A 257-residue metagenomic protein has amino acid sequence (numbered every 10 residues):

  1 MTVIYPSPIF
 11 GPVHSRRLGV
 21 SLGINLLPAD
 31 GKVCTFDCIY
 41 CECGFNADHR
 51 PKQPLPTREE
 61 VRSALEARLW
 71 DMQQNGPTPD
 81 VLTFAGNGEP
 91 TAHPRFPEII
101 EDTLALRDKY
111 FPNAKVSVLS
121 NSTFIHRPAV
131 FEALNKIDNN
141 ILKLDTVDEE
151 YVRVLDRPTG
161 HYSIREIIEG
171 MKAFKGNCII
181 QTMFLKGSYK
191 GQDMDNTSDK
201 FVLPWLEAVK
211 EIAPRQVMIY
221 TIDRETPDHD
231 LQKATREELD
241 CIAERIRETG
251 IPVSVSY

Functional and structural regions predicted by a protein language model:
M1-I39, F45-L55, A67-P77: N-terminal [4Fe-4S]-dependent radical SAM core
S21-G23, V81, I141, I179: Short hydrophobic-acidic sequence motifs that mark active-site Asp/Glu residues
N25-L27, A85-N87, M183-L185, I222: Short strand-loop junctions, especially beta-strand C-caps/beta-turns that link beta-sheets to coils or alpha-helices
Y40-K136: Conserved Radical SAM active-site core
R58, I100, V202, T235 (+1 more regions): Amphipathic alpha-helical segments in well-structured domains
A92-Q232: Conserved AdoMet/S-adenosylmethionine-binding subsite of the radical SAM
T235-Y257: Binuclear metal-ion centers of metallo-dependent hydrolases, dominated by the metallo-beta-lactamase
